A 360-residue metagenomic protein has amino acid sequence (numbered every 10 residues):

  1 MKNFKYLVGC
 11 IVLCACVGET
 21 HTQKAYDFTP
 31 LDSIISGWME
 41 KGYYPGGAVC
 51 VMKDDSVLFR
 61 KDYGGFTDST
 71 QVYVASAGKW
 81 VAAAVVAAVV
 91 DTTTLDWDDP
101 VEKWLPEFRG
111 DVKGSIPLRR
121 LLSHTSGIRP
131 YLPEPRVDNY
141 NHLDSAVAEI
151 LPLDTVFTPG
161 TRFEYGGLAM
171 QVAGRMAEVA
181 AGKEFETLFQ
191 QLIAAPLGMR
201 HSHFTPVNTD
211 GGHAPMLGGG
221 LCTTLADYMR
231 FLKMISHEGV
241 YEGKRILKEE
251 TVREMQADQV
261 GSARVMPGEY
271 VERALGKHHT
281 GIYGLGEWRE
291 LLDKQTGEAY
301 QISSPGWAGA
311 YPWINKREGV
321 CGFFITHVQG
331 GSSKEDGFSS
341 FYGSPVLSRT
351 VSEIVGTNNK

Functional and structural regions predicted by a protein language model:
M1-A25: Bacterial Sec-dependent N-terminal signal peptides
F28, D32, S36, A83 (+10 more regions): Extracytoplasmic/secreted envelope proteins and their assembly/folding machinery, especially bacterial periplasmic
I35, V49, D55, V72-D98 (+3 more regions): Active-site SXXK
S36-T67, W97, Y140, G198-R200 (+2 more regions): A short, well-structured edge-of-sheet supersecondary motif
Y73-A77, V89-R129, P133, P152-D154 (+3 more regions): Active-site helix/loop module of the DD-peptidase/beta-lactamase fold, centered on the serine-lysine SxxK catalytic
H201-G219, T223-A226, A257-C321: Active-site Gly/Thr loop motif
A263-E269, L292, G331-K360: Short, gly/Ser/Thr-rich active-site loops of penicillin-recognizing serine hydrolases
